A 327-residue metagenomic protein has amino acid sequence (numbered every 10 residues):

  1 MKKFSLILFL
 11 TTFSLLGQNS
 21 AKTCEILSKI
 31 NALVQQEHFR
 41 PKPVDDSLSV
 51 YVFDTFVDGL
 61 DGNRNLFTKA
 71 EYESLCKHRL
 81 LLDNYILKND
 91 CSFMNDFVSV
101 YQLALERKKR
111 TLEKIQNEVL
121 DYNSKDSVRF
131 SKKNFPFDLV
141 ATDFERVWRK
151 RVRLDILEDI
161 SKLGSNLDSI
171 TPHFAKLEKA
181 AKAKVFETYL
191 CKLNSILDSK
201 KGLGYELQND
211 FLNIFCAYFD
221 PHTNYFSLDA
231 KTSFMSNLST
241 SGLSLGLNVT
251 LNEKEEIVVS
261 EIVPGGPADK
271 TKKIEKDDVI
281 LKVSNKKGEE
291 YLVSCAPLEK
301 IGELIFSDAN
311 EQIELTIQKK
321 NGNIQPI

Functional and structural regions predicted by a protein language model:
F4-F13: Sec-dependent N-terminal signal peptides
Q18-N123, R129: Charged, amphipathic alpha-helical regulatory modules used for macromolecular assembly or allosteric control
A21-E25, K42-S47, C91-N95, S99 (+6 more regions): Soluble non-cytosolic domains of exported or imported proteins
K22-K29, S47-Y51, A70, K77 (+5 more regions): Extracytoplasmic
D58-G59, L80, M94, S99-R110 (+4 more regions): PDZ/PDZ-like domain segments forming the peptide/carboxylate-binding groove, activating on the N-terminal beta-strands
R151-N194: Long, low-complexity, polar/charged, intrinsically disordered or flexibly structured peripheral segments
A181-T240, I305-D308, T316-I327: Interdomain regulatory linker/hinge segments that flank or connect interaction modules in polarity/junction/synaptic
V279-T316: PDZ domains, with a preference for the canonical peptide-binding region formed by the helix
